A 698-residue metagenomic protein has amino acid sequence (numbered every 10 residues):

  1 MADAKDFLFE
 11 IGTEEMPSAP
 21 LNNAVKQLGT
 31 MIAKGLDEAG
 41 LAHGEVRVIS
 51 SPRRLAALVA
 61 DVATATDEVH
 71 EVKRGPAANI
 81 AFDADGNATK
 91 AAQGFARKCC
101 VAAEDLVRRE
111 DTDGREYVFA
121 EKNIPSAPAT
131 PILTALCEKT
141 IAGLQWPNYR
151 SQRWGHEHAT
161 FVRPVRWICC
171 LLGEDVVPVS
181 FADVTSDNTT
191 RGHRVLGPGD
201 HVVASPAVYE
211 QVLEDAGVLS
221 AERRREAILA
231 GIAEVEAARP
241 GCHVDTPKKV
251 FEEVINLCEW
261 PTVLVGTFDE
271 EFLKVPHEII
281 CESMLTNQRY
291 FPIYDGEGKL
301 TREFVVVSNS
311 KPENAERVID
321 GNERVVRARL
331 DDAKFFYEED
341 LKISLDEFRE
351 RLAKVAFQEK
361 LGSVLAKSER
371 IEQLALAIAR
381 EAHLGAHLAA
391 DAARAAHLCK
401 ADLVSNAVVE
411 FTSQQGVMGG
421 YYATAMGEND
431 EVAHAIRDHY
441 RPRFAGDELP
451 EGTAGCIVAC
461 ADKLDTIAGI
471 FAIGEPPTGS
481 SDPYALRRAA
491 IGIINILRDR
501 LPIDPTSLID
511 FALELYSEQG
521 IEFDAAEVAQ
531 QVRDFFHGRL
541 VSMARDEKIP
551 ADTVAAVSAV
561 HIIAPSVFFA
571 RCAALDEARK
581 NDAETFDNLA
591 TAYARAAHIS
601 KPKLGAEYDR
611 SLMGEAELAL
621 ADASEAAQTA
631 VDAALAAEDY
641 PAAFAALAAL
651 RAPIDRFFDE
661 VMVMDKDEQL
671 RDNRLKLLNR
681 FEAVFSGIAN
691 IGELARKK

Functional and structural regions predicted by a protein language model:
M1-K698: Amphipathic alpha-helical "coupling" segments that flank catalytic cores
